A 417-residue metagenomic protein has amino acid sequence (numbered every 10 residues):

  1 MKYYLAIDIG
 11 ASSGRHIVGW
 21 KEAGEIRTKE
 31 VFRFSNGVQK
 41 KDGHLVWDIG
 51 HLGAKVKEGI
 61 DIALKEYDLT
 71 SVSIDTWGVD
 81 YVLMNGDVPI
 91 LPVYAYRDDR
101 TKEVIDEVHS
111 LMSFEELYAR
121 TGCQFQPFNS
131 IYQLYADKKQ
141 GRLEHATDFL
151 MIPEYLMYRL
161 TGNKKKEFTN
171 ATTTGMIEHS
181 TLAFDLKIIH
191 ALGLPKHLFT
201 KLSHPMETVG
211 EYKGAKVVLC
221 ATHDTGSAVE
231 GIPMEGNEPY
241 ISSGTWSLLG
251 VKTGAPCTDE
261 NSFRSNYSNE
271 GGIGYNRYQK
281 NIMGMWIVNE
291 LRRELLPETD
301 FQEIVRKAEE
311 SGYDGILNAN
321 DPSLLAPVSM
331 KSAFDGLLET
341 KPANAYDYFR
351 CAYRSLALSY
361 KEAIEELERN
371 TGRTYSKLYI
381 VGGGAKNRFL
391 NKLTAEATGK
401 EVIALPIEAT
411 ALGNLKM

Functional and structural regions predicted by a protein language model:
M1-L91, A119, G214-V217, T398-K400: N-terminal glycine/serine-rich phosphate-binding loop of ATP-dependent small-molecule kinases, especially carbohydrate
L5-A6, H109-T121, Y135-T147, M151 (+6 more regions): Active-site core segments that coordinate phosphate-bearing ligands/cofactors across diverse enzyme families
S13, H204-E211, Y375-L393: Glycine-rich phosphate-binding loops at beta-strand->alpha-helix junctions
G14-G19, D80-M84, G175, S227-G231 (+1 more regions): Short beta-strand scaffold segments in enzyme catalytic cores
H51-L64, T181-K187, S359-E366: Short, well-ordered amphipathic alpha-helical segments that serve as non-catalytic structural scaffolds within diverse
D61-Y96, T121-F128, M157-E178, S203: Short beta-strand-loop/turn "lid" adjacent to the catalytic site in phosphate-handling enzymes
V72-D80, P205-M206, S243-W246, K377-A385: Glycine-rich beta-strand-to-loop/alpha-helix junction loops that act as flexible
Y94-L111: Short alpha-helix plus adjacent loop in nuclease-associated cores
